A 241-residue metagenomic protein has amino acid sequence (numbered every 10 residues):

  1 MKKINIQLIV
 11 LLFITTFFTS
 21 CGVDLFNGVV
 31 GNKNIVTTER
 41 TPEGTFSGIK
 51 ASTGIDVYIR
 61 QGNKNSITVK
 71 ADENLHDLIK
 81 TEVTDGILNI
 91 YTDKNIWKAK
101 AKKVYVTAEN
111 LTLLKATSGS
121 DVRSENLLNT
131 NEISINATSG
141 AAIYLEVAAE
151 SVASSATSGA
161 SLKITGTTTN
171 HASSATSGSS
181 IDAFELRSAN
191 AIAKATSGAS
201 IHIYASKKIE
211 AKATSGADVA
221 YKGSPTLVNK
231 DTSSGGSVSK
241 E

Functional and structural regions predicted by a protein language model:
K2-H76, N89-Y105, R123, S239-E241: Short acidic/polar N-terminal linker immediately downstream of export determinants
E39-R40, F46-I59, K103-V106, L111-E241: Extended, compositionally simple hydrophobic/Ser/Thr-rich segments that build repetitive fibrous architectures
